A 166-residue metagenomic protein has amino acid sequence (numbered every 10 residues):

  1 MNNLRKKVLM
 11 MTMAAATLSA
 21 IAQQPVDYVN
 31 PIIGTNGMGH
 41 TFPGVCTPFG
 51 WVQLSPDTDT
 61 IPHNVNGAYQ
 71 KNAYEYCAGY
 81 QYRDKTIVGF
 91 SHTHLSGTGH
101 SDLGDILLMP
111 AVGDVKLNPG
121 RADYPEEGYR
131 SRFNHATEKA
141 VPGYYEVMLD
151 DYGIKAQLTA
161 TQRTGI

Functional and structural regions predicted by a protein language model:
M1-Q23: Bacterial Sec-dependent N-terminal signal peptides
Q23-I166: Accessory carbohydrate-recognition regions in carbohydrate-active enzymes
